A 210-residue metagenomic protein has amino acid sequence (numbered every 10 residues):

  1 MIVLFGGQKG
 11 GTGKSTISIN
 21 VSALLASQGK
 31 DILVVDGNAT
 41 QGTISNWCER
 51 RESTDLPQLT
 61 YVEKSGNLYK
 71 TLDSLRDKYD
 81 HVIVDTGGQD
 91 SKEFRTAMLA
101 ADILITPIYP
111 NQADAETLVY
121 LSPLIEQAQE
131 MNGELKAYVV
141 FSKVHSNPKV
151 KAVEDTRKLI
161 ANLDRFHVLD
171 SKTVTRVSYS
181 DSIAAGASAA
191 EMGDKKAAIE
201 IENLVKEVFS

Functional and structural regions predicted by a protein language model:
I2, G6-Q8, T12, A23-R95 (+2 more regions): P-loop/Walker-type NTP enzyme "switch/lid" segment
I17: Hydrophobic positions on the alpha1 helix immediately C-terminal to the Walker A/P-loop
E93-Q112: Inter-motif core of Ras-like GTPase G domains
Y109, K136-K151, S171-D181: G-domain G4 guanine-recognition motif of GTPases
L118-G133: Conserved C-terminal guanine-recognition region of P-loop GTPase G domains, centered on the G4
T156-A187: Beta-strand-loop-alpha "switch" segments that mediate conformational coupling across diverse proteins
I183-A198: C-terminal boundary of histidine-terminating zinc-finger modules
